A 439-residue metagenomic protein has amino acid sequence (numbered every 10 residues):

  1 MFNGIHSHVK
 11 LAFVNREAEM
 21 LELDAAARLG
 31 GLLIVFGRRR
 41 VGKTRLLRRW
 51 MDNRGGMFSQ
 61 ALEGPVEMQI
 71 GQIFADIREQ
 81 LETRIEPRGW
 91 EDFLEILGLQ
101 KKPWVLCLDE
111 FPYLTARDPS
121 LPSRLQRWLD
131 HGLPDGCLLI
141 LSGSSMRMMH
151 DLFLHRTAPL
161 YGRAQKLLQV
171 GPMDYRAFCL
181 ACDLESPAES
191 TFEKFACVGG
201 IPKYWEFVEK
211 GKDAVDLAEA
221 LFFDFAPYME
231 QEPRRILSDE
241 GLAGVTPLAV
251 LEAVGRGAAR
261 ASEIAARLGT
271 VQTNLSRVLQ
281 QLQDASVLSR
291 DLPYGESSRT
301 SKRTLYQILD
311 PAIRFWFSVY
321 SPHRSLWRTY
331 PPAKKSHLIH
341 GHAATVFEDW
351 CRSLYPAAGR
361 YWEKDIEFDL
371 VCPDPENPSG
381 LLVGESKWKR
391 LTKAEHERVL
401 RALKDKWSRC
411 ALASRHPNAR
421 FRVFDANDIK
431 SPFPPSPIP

Functional and structural regions predicted by a protein language model:
L11-L23: N-terminal pre-P-loop "Q-motif" helix
L33-I34, R117, W128-T157: Sensor-1/coupling segment of RecA-like P-loop NTPase cores
K43: Conserved lysine of the Walker
G55-S59, G64-I85, G98: Conserved NTP-binding/hydrolysis module of P-loop NTPases
Q100-L121, L125, S145: Conserved P-loop NTPase "ATPase switch" module shared by AAA+ and STAND
M149-P247: Interdomain motor-coupling "hinge/lid" segment immediately C-terminal to the ATP-binding subdomain of NTP-driven enzymes
Y204, K210, L217-F368: Accessory nucleic acid-recognition modules appended to NTPase machines
Y355, F368-R390, L403: Conserved catalytic cores of phosphodiester-cleaving nucleases, focusing on short active-site segments
